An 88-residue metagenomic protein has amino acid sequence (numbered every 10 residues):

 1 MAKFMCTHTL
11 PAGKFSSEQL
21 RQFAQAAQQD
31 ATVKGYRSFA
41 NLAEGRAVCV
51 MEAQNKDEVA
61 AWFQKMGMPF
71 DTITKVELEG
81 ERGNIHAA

Functional and structural regions predicted by a protein language model:
M1-T32, N41-G45, K56, L78-A88: Short S/T/G/P-rich N-terminal loop/turn motif that feeds into the first structured element of a domain
D30-V33, Q54-E79: An amphipathic, aromatic/His-enriched active-site/gating alpha helix that lines ligand/cofactor pockets
R37-S38: Hydrophobic/aromatic beta-strand elements that line small-molecule binding cavities or substrate pockets in beta-rich
